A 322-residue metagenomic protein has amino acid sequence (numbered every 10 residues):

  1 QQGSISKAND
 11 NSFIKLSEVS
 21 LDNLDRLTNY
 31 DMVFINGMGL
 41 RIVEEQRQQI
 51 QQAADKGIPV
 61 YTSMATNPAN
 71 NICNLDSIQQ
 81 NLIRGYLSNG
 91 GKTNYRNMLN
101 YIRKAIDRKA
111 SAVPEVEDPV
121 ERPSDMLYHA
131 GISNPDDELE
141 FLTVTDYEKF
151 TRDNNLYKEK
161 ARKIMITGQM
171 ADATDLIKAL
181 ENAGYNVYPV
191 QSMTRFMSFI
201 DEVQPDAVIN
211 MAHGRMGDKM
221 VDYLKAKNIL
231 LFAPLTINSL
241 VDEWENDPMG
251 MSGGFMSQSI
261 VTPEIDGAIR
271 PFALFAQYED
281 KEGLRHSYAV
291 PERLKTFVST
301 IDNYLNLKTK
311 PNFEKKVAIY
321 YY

Functional and structural regions predicted by a protein language model:
Q1-Y322: An N-terminal assembly and electron-transfer interface module characteristic of large anaerobic redox and radical
